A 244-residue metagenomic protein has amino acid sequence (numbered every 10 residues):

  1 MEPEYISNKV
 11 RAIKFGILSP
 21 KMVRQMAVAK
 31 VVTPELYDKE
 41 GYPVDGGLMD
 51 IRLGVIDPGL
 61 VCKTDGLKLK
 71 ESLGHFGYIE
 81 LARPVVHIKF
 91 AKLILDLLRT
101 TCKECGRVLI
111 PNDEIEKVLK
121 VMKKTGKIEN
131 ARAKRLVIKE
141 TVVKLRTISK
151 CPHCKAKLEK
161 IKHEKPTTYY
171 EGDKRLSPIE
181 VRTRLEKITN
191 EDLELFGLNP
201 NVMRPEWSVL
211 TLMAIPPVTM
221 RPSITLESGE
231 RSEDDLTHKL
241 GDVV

Functional and structural regions predicted by a protein language model:
M1-V244: Conserved core architecture of multi-subunit DNA-directed RNA polymerases
